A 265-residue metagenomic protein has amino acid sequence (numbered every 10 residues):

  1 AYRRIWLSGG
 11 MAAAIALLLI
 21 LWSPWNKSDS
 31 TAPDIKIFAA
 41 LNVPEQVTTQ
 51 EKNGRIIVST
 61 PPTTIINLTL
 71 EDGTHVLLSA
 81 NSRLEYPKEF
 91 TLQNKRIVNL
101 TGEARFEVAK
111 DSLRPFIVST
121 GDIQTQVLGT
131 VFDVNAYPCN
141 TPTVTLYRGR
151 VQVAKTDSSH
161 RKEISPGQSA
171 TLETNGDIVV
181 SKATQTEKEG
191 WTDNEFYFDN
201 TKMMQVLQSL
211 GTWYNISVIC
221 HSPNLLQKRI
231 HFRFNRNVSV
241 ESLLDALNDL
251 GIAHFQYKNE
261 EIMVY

Functional and structural regions predicted by a protein language model:
R4, S8-M11, L19-Y265: A residue-level detector for the "anchor" residue at the start of short, highly conserved motifs
A14: Hydrophobic beta-strand segment of the Class I
